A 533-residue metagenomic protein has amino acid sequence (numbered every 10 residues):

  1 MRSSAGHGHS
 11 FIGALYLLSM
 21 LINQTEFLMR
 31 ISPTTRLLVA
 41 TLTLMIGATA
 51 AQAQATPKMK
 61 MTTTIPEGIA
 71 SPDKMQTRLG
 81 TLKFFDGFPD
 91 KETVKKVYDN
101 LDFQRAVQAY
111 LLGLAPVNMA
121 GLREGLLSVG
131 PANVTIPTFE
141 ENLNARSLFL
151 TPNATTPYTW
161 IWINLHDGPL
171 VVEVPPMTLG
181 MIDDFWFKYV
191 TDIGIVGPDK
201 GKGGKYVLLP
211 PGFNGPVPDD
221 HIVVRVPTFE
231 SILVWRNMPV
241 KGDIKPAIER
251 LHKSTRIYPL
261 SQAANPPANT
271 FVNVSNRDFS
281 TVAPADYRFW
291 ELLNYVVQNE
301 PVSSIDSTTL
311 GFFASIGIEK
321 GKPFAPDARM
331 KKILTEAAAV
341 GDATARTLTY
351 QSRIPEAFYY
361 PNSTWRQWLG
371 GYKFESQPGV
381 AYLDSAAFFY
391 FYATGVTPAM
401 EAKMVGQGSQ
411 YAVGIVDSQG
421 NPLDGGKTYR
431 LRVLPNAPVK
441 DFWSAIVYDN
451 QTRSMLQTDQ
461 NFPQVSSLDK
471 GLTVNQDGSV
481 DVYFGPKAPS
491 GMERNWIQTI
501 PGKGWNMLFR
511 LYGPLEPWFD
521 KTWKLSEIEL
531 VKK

Functional and structural regions predicted by a protein language model:
H9-L28: Short, Lys/Arg-enriched N-terminal segments with co-localized hydrophobic residues within the first ~10-30 amino acids
Q24-V39: Bacterial N-terminal signal peptides that target proteins for export
T25-E26, I46, G317: Short, flexible coil/linker elements and helix-boundary hinge sites characteristic of intrinsically disordered
V39-G47: Bacterial N-terminal signal peptides
T49-A53: Sec/Tat signal peptide C-region and signal peptidase I cleavage site
Q54-K533: A compositional/structural signature for long, glycine/proline-rich flexible linkers and loops on extracytoplasmic
